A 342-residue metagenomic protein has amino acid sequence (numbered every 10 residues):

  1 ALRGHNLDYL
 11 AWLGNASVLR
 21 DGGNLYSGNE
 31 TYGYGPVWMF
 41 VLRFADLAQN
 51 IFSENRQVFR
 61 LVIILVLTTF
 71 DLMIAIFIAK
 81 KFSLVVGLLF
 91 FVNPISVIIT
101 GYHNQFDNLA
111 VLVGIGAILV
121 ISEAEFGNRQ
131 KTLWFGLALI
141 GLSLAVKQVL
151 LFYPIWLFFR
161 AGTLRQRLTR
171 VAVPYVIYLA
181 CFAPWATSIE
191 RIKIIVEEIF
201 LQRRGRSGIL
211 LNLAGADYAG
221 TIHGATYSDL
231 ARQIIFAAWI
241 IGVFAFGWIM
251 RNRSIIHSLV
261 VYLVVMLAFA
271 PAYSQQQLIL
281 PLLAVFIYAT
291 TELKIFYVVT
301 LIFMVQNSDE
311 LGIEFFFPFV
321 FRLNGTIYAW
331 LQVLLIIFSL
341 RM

Functional and structural regions predicted by a protein language model:
A1-E197, R204, S228-M342: Multi-pass membrane glycosyltransferase architecture that uses lipid-linked
S83, R191, G215, T221-G224: Glycine-centered helix-coil hinge/cap
S207-Y218: Extracytosolic (periplasmic/ER-lumenal) interhelical loops and adjacent juxtamembrane/interface segments of multi-pass
